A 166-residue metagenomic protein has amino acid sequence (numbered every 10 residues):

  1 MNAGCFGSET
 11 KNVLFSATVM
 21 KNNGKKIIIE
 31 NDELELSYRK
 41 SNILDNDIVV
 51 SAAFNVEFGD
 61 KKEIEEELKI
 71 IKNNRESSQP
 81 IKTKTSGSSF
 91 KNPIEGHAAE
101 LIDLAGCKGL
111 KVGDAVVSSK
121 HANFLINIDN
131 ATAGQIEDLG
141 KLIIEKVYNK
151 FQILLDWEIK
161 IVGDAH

Functional and structural regions predicted by a protein language model:
M1-F15: A gly/ser-rich beta-alpha-beta helix-loop segment of oxidoreductase catalytic cores
M20-D138, E145-K146, K150, L154-H166: Phosphate/pyrophosphate- and phosphate-bearing ligand-binding catalytic cores of soluble enzymes
